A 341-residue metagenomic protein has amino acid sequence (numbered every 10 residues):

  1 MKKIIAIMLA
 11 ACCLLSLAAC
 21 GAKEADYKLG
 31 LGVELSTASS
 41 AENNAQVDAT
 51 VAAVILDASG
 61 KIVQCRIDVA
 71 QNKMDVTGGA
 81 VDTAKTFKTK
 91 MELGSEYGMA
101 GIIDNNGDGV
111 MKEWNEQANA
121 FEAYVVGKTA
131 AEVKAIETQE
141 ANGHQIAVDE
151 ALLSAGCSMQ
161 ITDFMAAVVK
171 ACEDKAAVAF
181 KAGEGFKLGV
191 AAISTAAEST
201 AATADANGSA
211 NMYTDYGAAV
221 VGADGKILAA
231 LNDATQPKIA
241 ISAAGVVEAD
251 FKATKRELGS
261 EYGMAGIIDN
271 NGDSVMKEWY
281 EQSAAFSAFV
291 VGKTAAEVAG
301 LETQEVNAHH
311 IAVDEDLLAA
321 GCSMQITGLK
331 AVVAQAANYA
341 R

Functional and structural regions predicted by a protein language model:
M1, G21-K23: Long, contiguous C-terminal modules that act as interaction/assembly or targeting platforms
M1-A11: Positively charged n-region of N-terminal signal peptides that target proteins for export
S16-A19: C-terminal motif of bacterial Sec signal peptides marking the signal peptidase cleavage site
E24-R341: Active-site- and interface-proximal helix/loop "cap" or "latch" segments in soluble metabolic and energy-transducing
